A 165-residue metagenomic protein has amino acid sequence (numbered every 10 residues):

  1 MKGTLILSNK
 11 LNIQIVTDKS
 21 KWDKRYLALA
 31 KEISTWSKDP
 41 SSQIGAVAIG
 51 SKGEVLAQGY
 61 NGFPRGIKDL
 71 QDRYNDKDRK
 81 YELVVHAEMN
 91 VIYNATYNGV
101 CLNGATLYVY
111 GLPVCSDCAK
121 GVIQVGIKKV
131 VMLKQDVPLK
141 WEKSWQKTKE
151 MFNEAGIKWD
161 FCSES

Functional and structural regions predicted by a protein language model:
M1-S165: Zinc-dependent deaminase catalytic domain
